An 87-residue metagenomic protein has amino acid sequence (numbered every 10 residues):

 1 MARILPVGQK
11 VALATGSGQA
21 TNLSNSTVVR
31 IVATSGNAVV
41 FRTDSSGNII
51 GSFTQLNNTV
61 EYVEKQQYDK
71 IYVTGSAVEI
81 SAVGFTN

Functional and structural regions predicted by a protein language model:
M1-P6: N-terminal prepro-regions of secreted/extracellular proteins
G8-N25: Surface-exposed ligand/attachment interfaces on beta-rich extracellular proteins
A20-A38: A short, compositionally biased N-terminal segment around positions ~18-40 that is enriched in charged/polar residues
A20-T21, L56-Y68: Beta-sandwich interaction modules
T27-V29, E64-V78: Noncatalytic modules at the cell exterior or secretory-pathway interfaces, chiefly beta-strand-rich lectin/adhesion
V32-G51: Short, surface-exposed beta-strand/strand-loop-strand elements in extracellular ectodomains
V78-N87: Exposed low-complexity, polar/acidic, P/S/T/G-rich flexible segments that act as propeptides, protease-susceptible
